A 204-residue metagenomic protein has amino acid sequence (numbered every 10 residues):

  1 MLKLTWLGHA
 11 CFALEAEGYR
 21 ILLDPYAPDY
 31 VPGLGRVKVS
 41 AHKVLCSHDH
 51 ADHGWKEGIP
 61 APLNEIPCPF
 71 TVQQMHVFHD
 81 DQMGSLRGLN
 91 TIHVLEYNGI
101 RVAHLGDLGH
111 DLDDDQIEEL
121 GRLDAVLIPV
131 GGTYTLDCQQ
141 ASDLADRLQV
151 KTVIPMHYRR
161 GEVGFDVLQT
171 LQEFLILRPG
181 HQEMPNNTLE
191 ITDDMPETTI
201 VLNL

Functional and structural regions predicted by a protein language model:
M1-K43, H50-G54, I59-A125, T133-Q139 (+1 more regions): Core dinuclear metal-dependent hydrolase active-site scaffold
P32, P129, E162: Conserved short-loop catalytic and cofactor-binding motifs
A41, A125, A141-Y158: Proline-aspartate-enriched helix->loop->beta-strand connector
H48, V130, M156-R160: Short secondary-structure boundary segments
Q116-E119, Q140-L144, T170, F174: A general structural detector for well-ordered alpha-helical segments in enzyme core domains, enriched
K151-T152, M156-L204: Accessory terminal helices/loops
